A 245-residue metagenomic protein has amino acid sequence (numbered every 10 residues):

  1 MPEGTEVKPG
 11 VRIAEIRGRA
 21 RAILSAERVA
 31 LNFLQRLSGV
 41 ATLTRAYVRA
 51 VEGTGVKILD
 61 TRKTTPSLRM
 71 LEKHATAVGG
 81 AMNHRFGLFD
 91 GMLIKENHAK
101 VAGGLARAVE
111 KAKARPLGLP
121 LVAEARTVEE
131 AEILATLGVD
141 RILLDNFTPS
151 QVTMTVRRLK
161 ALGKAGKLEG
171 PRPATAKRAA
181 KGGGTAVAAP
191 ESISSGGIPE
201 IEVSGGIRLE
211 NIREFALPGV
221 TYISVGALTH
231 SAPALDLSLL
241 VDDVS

Functional and structural regions predicted by a protein language model:
M1-R126, E130-L137, R141, T153-R158 (+4 more regions): Acidic/glycine-rich phosphate/pyrophosphate-binding loops and surrounding catalytic core that coordinate Mg2+
L143-P149: Extended hydrophobic secondary-structure segments
N146, G205, A227: Short secondary-structure boundary segments
L159, G163: Active-site catalytic pocket residues across diverse enzymes, especially alpha/beta-hydrolases
K164-I198: Intrinsic disorder/low-complexity segments
S238-S245: Active-site loop ensemble at the mouth of alpha/beta enzyme cores that anchors a bound cofactor
